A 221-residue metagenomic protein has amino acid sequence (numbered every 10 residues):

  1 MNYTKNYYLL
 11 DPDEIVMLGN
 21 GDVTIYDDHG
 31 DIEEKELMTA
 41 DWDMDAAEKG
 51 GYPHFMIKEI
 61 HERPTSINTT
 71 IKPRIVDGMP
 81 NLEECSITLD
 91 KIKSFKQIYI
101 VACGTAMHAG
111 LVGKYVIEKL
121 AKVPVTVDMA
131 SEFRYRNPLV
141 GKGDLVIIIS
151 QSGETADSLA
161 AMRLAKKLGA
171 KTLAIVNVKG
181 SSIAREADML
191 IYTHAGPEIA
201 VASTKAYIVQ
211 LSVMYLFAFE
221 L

Functional and structural regions predicted by a protein language model:
M1-K93, A106, Y115-L120, F133-L139: N-terminal segments that mediate ammonia production and transfer in glutamine-dependent amidotransferase systems
K93-L221: Glycine-rich phosphate-binding loops that contact phosphosugars or nucleotide phosphates
